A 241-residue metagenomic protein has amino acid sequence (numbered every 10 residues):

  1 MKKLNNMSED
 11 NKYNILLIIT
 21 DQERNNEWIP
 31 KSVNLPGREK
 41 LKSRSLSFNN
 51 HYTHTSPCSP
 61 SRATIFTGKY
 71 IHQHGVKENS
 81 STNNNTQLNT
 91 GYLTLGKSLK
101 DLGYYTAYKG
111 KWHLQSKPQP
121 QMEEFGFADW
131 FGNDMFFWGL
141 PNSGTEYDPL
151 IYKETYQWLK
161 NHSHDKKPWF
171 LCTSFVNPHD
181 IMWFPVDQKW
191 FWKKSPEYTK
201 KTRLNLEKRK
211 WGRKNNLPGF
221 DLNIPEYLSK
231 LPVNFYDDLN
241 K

Functional and structural regions predicted by a protein language model:
K3-N49, T55-S56, E78: Active-site-proximal N-terminal segment of extracellular/periplasmic enzymes that hydrolyze or transfer
E9-D10, Q22-E27, K31-S32, H164 (+1 more regions): Active-site-proximal cap/lid insertion segments
N11-Y13, Y104, K167-W169: Short coil/turn segments at beta-strand junctions that form active-site/ligand-binding loops
L17-T20, N50-Y52, G110, F170-N177: Short beta-strand segments
S32-L35, Y52-P57, T82-L93, E146 (+1 more regions): A short beta-strand-to-alpha-helix junction
S59-R62: A structural motif shared across PLP-dependent enzymes of the aminotransferase-like
T64, K69-D165, V176-K200: Catalytic-site neighborhoods of secreted/periplasmic enzymes that process anionic sulfate/phosphate groups
